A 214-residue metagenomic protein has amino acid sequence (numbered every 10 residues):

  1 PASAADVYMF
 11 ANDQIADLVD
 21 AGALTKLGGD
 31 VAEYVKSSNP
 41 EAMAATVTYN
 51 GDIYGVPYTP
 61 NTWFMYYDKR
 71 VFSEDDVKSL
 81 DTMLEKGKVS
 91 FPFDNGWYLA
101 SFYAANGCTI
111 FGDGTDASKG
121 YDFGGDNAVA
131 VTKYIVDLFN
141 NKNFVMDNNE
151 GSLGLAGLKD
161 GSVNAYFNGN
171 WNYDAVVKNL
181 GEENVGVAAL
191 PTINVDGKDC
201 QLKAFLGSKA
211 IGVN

Functional and structural regions predicted by a protein language model:
P1, D13, K78, M146-K159: Short helix-initiation/N-cap motifs at beta->coil->alpha
A2-F10, G87-K88, D160-N168, E183: Alpha-to-beta junction loops
F10-F64, D75, E85, G186-L190 (+1 more regions): Hinge/lid segment of periplasmic solute-binding proteins
F10-Q14, G151, N168-Y173, L190-P191 (+1 more regions): Beta->alpha turn/N-cap motifs
I15-V19, G169-E183: A ligand-binding cleft/hinge motif common to bilobed small-molecule-binding domains
D52-W63, L80-N127, V136, V163-A165: Extracytoplasmic/periplasmic solute-binding protein
S118-N148, L190: Glycine-centered hinge/linker elements that transmit conformational signals in sensory and ligand-binding systems
N179-N214: Extracytoplasmic/periplasmic substrate-recognition and gating elements
